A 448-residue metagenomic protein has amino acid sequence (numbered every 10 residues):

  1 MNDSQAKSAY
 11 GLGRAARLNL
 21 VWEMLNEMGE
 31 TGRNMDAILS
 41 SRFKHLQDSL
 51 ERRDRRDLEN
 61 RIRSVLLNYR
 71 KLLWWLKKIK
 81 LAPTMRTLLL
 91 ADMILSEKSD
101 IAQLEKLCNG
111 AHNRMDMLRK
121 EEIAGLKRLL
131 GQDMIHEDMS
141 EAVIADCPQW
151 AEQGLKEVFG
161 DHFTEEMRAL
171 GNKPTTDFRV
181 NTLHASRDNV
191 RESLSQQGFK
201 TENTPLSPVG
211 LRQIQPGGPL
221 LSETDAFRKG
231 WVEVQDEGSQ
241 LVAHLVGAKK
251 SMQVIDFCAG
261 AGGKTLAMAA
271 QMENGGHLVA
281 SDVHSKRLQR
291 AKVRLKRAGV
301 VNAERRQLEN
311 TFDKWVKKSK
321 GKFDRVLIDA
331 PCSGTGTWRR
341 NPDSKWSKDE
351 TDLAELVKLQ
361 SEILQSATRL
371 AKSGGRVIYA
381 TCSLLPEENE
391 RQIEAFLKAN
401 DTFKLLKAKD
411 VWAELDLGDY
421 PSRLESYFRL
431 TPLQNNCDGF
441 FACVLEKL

Functional and structural regions predicted by a protein language model:
M1-L448: S-adenosylmethionine
